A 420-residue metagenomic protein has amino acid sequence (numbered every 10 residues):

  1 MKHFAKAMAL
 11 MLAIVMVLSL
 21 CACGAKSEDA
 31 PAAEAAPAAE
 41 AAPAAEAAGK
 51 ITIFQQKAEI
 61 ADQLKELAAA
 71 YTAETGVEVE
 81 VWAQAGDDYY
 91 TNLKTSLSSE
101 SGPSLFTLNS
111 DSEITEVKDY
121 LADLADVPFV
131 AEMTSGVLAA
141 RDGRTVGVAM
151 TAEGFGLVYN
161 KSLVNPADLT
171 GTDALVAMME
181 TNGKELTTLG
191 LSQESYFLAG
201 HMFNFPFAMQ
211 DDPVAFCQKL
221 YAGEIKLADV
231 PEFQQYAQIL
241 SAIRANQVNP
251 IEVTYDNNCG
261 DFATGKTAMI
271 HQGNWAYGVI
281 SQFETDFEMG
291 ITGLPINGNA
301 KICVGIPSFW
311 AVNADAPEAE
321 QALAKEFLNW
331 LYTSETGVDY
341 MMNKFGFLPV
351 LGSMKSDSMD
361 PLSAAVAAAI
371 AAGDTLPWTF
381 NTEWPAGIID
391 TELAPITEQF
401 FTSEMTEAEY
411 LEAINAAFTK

Functional and structural regions predicted by a protein language model:
A9, C23-E113, G298, A319 (+3 more regions): Conserved N-terminal structural module of periplasmic/extracytoplasmic solute-binding proteins
C23, S96, P103-S104, P128-K161 (+4 more regions): A structural signal for short loop-to-beta-strand junctions that line the ligand-binding cleft of periplasmic/secreted
A42-A45, N109-F155, A167, T172-A177 (+2 more regions): Hinge/lid segment of periplasmic solute-binding proteins
T52, A69, E74, Q282-K344 (+1 more regions): Extracytoplasmic/periplasmic substrate-recognition and gating elements
A70-M133, K161-T170, D261, A268-M269 (+3 more regions): Extracytoplasmic "Venus flytrap"/periplasmic binding protein-like
A140-D142, W310, N343-G352, A364-T419: C-terminal capping/gating helix-and-loop segments adjacent to ligand/active sites or protein-protein/ligand interfaces
V146-M150, F155, V176-I225, T267: Extracytoplasmic/periplasmic solute-binding protein
Y221-E252: Glycine-centered hinge/linker elements that transmit conformational signals in sensory and ligand-binding systems
